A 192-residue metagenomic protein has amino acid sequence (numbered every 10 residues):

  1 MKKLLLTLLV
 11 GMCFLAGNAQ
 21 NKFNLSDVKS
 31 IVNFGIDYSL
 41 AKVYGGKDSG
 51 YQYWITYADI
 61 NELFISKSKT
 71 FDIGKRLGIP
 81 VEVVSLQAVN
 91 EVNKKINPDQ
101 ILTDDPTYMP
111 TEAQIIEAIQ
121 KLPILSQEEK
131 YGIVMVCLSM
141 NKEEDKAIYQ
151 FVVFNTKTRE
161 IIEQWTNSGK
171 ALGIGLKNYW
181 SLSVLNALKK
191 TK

Functional and structural regions predicted by a protein language model:
M1-F23: Bacterial Sec-dependent N-terminal signal peptides
K2, P98-D105, T166, K170: A near-ubiquitous, low-amplitude feature marking generic local secondary-structure context
L6, M135-S139, V153: Generic secondary-structure microfeatures
A19-L102: A structural "domain/chain start" motif
N21-K47, Y108-E128, M140-T156, E160-K192: C-terminal/domain-edge helix-coil "capping" segments
V84-S139: Surface-exposed, polar helix/loop patches in the mature regions of secreted/periplasmic/lumenal proteins that form
